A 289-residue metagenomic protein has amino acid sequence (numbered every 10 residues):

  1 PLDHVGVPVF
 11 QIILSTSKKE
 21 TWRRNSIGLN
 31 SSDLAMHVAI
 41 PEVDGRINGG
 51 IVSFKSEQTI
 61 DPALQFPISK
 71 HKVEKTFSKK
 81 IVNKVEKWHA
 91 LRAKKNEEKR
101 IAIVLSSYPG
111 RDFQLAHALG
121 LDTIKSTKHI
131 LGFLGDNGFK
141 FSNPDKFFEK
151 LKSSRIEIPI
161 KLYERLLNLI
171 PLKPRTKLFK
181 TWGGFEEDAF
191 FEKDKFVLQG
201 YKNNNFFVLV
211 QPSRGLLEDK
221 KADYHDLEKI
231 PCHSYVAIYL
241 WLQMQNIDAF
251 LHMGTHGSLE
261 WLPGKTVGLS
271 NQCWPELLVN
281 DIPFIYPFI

Functional and structural regions predicted by a protein language model:
P1-I289: An N-terminal assembly and electron-transfer interface module characteristic of large anaerobic redox and radical
